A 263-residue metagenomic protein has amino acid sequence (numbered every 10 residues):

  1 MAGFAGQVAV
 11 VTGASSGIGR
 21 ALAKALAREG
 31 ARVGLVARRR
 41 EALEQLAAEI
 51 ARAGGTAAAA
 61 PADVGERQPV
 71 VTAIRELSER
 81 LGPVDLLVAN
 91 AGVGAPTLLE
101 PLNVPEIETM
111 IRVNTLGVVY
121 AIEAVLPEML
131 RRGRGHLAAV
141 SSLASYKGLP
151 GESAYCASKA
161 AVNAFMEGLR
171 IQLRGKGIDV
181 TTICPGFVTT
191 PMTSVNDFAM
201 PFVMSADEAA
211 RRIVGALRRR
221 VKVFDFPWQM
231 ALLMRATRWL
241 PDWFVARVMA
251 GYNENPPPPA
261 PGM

Functional and structural regions predicted by a protein language model:
V8, S15-S16: Conserved glycine-rich cofactor-binding loop
P61-T72, V104: The beta1-alpha1 cofactor-binding region of Rossmann-like NAD(H)/NADP(H)-dependent oxidoreductases
L98-I111: Substrate-binding pocket helix/loop in short-chain dehydrogenase/reductase
E100, L149-S153: Active-site loop immediately N-terminal to the catalytic Tyr-X3-Lys motif of short-chain dehydrogenase/reductase
I122, S158: Active-site helix of classical SDR
S142: Residue(s) in the substrate-gating loop at a strand-loop-helix junction that position the organic substrate next
T182, F198-M234: C-terminal helical subdomain
